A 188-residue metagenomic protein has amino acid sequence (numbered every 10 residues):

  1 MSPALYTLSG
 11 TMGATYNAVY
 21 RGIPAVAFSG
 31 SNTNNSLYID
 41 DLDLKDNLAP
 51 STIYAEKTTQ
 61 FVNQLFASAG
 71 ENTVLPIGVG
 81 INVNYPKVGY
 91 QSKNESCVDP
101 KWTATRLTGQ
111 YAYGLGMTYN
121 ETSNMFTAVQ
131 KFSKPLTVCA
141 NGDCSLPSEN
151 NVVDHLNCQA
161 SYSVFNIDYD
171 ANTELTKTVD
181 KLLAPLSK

Functional and structural regions predicted by a protein language model:
M1-A4, N47: Surface-exposed cleft-lining segments at the edges of enzyme active sites
M1-S2, A25, S31-N35, K87-Y90 (+1 more regions): Solvent-exposed loop/turn segments at secondary-structure junctions within structured extracellular/periplasmic domains
A4, Y38, K93-S96: Short, well-ordered secondary-structure micro-motifs
T7-G13: Charged helix-capping and loop-helix junction motifs
T11, I23, V83: Conserved nucleotide-diphosphate donor binding/catalytic pocket of glycan-assembly enzymes
T15-Y16, V62: Short amphipathic alpha-helical segments and helix-helix/interface helices
Y16-D46: Glycine-rich phosphate/pyrophosphate-binding loops and their adjacent beta-strand/loop elements at enzyme active sites
L44-K188: Electrostatically charged, flexible surface regions
